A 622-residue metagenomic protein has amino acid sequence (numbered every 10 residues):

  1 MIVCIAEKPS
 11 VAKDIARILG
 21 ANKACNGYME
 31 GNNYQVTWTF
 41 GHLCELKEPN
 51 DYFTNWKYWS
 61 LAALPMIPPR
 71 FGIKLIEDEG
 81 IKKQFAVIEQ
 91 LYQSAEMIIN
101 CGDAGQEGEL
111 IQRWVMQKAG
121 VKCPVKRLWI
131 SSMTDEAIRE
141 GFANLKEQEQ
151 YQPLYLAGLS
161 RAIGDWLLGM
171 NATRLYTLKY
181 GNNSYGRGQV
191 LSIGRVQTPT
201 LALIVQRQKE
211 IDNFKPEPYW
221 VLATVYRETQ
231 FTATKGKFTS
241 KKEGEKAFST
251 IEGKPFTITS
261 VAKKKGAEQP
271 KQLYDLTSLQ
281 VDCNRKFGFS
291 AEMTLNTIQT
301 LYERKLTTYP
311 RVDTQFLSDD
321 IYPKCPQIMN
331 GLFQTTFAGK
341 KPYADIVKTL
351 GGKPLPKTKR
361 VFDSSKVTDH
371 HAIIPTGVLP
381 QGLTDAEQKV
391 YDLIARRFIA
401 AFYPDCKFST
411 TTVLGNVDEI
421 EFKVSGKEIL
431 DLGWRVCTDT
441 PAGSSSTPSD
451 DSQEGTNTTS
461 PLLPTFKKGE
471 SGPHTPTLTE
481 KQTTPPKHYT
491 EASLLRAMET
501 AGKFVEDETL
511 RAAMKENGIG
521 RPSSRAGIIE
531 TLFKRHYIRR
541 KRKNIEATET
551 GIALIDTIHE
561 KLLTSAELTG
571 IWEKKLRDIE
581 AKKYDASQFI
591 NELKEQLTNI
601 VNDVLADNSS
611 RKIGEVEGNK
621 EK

Functional and structural regions predicted by a protein language model:
M1-M170, T447, P485: Intrinsically disordered, low-complexity regulatory segments
I2-V3, C25, K118, T173 (+4 more regions): Basic, low-complexity terminal or inter-domain segments flanking catalytic cores
P9-A16, N33-V36, F40, D78-Y92 (+18 more regions): Amphipathic alpha-helical transducer elements in NTP-driven molecular machines
P49, I99, R139, T229-I251 (+2 more regions): OB-fold/S1-family RNA-binding modules
F71, G80, A86-V87, Q93-S94 (+3 more regions): C-terminal or mid-to-C-terminal helical accessory/interaction module adjacent to the motor/catalytic core
D103, D282, K286-S290: A conserved hydrophobic secondary-structure block that centers on an alpha-helix together with its immediately flanking
E149, S240-Y274, Q280: Metal- or metallocofactor-binding catalytic centers and their adjacent structured scaffolds across diverse enzyme
